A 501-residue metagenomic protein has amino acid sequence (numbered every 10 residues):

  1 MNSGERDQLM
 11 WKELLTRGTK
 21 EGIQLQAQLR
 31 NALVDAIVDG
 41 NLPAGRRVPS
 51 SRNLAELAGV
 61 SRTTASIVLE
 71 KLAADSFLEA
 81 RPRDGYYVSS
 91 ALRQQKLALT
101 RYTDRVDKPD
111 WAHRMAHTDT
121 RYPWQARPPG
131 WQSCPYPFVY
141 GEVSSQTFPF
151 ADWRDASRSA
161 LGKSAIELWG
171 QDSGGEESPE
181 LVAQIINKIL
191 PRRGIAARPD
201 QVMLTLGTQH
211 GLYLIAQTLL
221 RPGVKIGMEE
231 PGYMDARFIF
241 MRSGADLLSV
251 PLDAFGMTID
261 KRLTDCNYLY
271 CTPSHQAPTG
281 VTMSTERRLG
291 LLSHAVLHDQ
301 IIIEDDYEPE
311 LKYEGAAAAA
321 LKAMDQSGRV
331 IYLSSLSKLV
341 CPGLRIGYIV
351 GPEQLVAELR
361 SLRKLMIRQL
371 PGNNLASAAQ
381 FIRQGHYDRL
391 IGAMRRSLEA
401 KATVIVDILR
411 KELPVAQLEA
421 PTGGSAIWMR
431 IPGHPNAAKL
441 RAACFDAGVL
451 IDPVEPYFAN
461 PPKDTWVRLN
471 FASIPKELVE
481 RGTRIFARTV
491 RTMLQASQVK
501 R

Functional and structural regions predicted by a protein language model:
M1-R158, R360, K364-P371, A379-I382 (+7 more regions): N-terminal basic, amphipathic alpha-helical segments
Y136-F138, L248, I303, I331-L333 (+1 more regions): Hydrophobic/aromatic beta-strand patches that form the interior of the parallel beta-sheet core in alpha/beta enzyme
V143, P273-A277, K338: Short glycine-rich anion-binding loops that position phosphate/pyrophosphate groups of nucleotides and phosphorylated
S157, L161-D299, E310-L311, A316-M324 (+5 more regions): Conserved core of the PLP fold type I
M228, S249, E304, A378 (+1 more regions): Hydrophobic residues in well-ordered beta-strands that form the structural core
Q326, I331-R396: Conserved core segment of the aminotransferase class I/II
L336, V415-A416, V454-A459: Short, solvent-exposed loop/turn elements at beta->coil junctions and helix N-caps that rim active or binding pockets
